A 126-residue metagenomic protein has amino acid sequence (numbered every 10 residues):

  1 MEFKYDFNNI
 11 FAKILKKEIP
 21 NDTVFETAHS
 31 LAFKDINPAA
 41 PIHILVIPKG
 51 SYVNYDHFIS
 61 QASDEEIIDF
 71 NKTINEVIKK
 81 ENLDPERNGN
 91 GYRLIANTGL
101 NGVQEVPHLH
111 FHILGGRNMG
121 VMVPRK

Functional and structural regions predicted by a protein language model:
M1-K126: HIT superfamily nucleotide-processing domains
